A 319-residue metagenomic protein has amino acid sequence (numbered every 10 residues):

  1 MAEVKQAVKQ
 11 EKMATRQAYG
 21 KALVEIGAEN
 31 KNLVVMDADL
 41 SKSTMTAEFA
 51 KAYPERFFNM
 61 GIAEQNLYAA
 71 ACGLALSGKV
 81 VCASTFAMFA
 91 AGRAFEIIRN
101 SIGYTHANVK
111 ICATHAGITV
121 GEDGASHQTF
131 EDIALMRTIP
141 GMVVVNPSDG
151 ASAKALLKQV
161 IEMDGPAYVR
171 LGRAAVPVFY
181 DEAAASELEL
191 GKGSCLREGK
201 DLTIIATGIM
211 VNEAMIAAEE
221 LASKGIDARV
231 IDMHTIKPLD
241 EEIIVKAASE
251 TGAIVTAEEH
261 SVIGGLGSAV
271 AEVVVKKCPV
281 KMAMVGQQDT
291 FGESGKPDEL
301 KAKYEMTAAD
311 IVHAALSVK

Functional and structural regions predicted by a protein language model:
M1-R170, E187, D310: Thiamine diphosphate
A2-K5, Q17, E29-N32, K42-A47 (+3 more regions): Thiamine diphosphate
